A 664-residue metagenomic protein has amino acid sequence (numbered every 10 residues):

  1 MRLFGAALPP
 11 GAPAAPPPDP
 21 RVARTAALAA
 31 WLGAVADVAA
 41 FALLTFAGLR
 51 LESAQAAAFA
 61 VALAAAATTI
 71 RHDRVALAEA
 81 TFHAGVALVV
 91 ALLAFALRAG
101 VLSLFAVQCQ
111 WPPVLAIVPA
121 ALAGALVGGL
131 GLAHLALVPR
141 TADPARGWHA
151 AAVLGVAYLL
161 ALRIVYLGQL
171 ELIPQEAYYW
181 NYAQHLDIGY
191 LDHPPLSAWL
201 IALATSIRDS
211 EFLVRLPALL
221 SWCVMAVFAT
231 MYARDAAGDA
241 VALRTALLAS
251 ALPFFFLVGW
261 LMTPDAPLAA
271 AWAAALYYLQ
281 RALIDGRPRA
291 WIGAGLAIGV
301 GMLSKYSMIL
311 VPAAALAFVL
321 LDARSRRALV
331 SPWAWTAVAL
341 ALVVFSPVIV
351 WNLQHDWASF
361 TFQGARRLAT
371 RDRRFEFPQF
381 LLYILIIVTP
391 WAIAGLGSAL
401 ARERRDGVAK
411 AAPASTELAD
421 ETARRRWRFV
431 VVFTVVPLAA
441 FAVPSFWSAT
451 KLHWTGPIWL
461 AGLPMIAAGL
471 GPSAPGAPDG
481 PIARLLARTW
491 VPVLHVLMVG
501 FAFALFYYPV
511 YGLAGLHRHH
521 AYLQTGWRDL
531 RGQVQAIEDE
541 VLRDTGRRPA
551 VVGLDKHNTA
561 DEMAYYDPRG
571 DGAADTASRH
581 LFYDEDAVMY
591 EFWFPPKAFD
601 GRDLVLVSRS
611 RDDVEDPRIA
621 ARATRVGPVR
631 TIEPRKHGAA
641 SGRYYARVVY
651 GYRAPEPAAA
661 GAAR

Functional and structural regions predicted by a protein language model:
F41, F212, L216-A237, A274 (+1 more regions): Transmembrane-helix motifs of polytopic, lipid-linked glycan transferases
S53, A116, A150, A229-A251 (+1 more regions): Transmembrane-helix signature of polytopic, membrane-embedded enzymes that assemble or transfer cell-envelope glycans
L162, P312-R426, V430-S448: Transmembrane-lumen/periplasm boundary regions of multi-pass, lipid-linked membrane glycan transferases
R234-A240, A275-W291, A399: Membrane-interface transmembrane helices that cradle and orient dolichyl/undecaprenyl
T245-P253, I298, M302, L316: Short helix- or helix-capping micro-motifs that position conserved polar/aromatic residues at function-defining sites
F254, W260-L268: Short acidic/glycine- and proline-prone juxtamembrane loop motifs at membrane-interface regions of multi-pass membrane
S473-G512: Signature aromatic-anchored transmembrane alpha helix within multi-pass, membrane-resident enzymes that catalyze glycan
A521-R664: Luminal/periplasmic acceptor-recognition loop/helix of membrane-associated glycosyltransferases
